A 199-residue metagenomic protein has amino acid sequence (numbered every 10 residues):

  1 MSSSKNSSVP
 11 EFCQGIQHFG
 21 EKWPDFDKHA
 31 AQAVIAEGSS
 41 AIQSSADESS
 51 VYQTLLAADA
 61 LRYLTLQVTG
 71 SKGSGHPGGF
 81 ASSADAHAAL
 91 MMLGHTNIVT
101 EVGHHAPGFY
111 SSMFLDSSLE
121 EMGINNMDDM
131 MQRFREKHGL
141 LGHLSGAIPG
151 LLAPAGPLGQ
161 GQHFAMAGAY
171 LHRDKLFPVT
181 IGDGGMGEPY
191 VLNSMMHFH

Functional and structural regions predicted by a protein language model:
S2-D116: N-terminal amphipathic, basic-rich helices that act as targeting or association modules
T54, T65, S71, F80-H199: Cofactor-binding active-site loop characterized by glycine-rich and histidine/acidic residues
